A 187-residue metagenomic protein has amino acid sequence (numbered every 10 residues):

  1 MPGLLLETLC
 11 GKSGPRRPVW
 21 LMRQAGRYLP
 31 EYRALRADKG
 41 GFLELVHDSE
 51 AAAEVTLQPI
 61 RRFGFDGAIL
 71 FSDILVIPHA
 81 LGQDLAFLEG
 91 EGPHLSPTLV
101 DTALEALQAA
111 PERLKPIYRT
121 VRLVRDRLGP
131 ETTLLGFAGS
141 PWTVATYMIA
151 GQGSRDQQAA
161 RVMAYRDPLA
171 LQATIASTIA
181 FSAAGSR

Functional and structural regions predicted by a protein language model:
M1-Q83: N-terminal basic, low-complexity leaders that serve as flexible interaction/assembly modules and, when applicable, as
D48-P59, T174-R187: Short, acidic/polar
A86-G185: Active-site-proximal, glycine-rich beta->alpha crossover segments in alpha/beta enzymes that shape flexible
